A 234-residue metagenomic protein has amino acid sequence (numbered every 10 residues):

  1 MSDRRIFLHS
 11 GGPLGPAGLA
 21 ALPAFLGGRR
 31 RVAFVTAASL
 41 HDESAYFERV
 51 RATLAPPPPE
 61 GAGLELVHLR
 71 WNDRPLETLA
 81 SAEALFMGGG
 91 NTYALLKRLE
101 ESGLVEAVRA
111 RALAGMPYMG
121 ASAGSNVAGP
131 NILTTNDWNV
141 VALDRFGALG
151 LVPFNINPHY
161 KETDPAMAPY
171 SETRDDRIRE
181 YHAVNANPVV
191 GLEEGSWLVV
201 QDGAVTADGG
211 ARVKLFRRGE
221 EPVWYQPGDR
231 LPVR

Functional and structural regions predicted by a protein language model:
M1-R29, F34-A37, H41-E48, A52 (+2 more regions): C-terminal and late-domain segments of enzyme folds
L8, V67-H68, M87, M119-A121 (+1 more regions): General beta-strand structural signal in soluble alpha/beta enzymes
P16, L95-L96, G129: Glycine/Thr-rich phosphate-binding loops of Rossmann-like dinucleotide-binding domains
A33-F34, S39-E100: Portal/gating segments that form or line small-molecule/metal binding sites
A80-S81, A114, L151: Alpha-helix C-terminal capping/helix-to-coil transition sites in glycosyltransferase folds
F86-G89, R111-N131: Catalytic nucleophile loop
Y93, S125-A128, W197-V199: Short, active-site-adjacent cap segments at secondary-structure transitions
L96-L113: Helix-hairpin-helix/helix-loop-helix acidic hairpins
